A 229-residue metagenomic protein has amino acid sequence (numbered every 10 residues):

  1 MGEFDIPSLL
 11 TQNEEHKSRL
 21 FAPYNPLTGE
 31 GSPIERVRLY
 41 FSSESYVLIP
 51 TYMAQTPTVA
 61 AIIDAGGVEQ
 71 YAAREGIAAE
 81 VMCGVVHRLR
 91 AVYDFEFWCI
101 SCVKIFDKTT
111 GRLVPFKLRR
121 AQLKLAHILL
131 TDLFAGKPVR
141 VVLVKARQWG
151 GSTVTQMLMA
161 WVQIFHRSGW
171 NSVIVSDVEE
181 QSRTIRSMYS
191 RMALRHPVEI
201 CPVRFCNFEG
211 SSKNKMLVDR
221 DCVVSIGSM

Functional and structural regions predicted by a protein language model:
M1-M229: Phosphate/NTP-binding elements of NTP-utilizing enzymes
